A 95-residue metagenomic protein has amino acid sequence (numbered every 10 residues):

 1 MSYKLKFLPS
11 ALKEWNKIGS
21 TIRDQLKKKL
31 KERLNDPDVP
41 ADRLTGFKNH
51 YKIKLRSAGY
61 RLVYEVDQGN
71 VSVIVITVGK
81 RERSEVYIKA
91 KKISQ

Functional and structural regions predicted by a protein language model:
M1-S2, A41: Solvent-exposed, charged interface segments at domain starts and junctions
S2-K6, L12-K13, K17, D24 (+2 more regions): Enriched for short, Lys/Arg-rich terminal
S10, Q25, T45-K48: Short, conserved clusters of charged catalytic residues that mark active-site and nucleotide-handling motifs
W15, G19, L34-P37: Flexible interhelical turns and helix-capping residues at alpha-helix boundaries within structured domains
T21-R33: Compact soluble domain cores
K31-L55: A short, surface-exposed loop/turn module that caps and links secondary-structure elements
